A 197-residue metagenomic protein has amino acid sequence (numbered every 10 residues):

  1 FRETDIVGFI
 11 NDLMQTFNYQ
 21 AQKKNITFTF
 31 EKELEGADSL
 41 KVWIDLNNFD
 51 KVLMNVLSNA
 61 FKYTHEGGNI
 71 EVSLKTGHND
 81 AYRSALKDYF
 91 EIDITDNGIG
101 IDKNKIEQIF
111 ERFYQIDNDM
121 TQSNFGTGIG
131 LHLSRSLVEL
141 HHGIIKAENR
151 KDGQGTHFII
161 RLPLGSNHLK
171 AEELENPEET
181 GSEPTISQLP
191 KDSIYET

Functional and structural regions predicted by a protein language model:
R2-Q15, T27, D50: A conserved beta-strand-to-alpha-helix junction within the catalytic ATP-binding
Y19, I99-G100: Glycine-rich G1-box
A37-I44: Conserved micro-motifs of the catalytic ATP-binding
A60-F61: Short helix-loop "hinge" at the ATP-lid/N-box region of the Bergerat-fold HATPase_c
I101-F113: Short conserved segment of the HATPase_c
F125, G130, S134: Short alpha-helical Gxxx[C/S/T] motif in the catalytic ATP-binding
H142-E148: Glycine-rich ATP-binding loops of the HATPase_c
